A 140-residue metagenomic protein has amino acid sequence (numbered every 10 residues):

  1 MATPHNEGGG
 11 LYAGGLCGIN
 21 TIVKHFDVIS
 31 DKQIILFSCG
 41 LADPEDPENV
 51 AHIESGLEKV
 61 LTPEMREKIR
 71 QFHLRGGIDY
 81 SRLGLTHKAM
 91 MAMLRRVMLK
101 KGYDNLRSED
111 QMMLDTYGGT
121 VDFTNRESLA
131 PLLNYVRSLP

Functional and structural regions predicted by a protein language model:
P4, G14-P140: FMN-binding flavodoxin-like domain, especially the glycine-rich phosphate-binding loop
E7-L11: Glycine-rich, N-terminal phosphate-binding loop of Rossmann-like dinucleotide-binding domains
